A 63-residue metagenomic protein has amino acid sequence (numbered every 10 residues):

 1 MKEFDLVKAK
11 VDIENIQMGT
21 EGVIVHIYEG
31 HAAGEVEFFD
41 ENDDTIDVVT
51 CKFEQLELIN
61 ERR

Functional and structural regions predicted by a protein language model:
K2-R62: Basic/aromatic-rich interaction segments and small domains that mediate binding to polyanionic partners
